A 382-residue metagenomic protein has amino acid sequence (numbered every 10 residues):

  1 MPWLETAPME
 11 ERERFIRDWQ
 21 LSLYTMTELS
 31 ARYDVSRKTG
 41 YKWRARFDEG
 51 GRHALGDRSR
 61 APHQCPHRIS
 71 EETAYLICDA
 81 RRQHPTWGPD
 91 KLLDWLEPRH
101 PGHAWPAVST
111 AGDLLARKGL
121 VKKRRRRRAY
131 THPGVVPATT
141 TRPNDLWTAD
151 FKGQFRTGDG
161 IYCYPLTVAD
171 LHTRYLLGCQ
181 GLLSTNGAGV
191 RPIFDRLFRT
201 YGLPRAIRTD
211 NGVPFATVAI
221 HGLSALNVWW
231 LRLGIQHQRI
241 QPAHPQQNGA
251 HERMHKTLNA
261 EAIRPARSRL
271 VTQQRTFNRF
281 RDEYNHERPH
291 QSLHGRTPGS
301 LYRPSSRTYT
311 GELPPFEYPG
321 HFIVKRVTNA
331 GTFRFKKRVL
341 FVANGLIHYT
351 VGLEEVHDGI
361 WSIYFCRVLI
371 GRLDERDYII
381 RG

Functional and structural regions predicted by a protein language model:
M1-R14, H63-E71: Short, Lys/Arg-enriched anionic-surface-contact patches
A7-Y24, A74-Q83: Short, amphipathic alpha-helical "recognition" segments used to contact nucleic acids or chromatin
F15, L29, G40, G51 (+15 more regions): Mobile genetic element proteins and their domesticated derivatives, centered on retroelements and DNA transposons
R52-T148, Q154, V213, S224-N227 (+1 more regions): Basic, flexible linker segments flanking DNA-binding modules in nucleic acid-interacting mobile-element proteins
S109, D113-A169, T173-Y175, L183 (+4 more regions): Mobile-element integrase/transposase regions, centering on the N-terminal DNA-binding/Zn-coordinating module
T185, L197-A219, Q241-A243, N248 (+1 more regions): Acidic/histidine-rich, metal-coordinating catalytic segments
A219, A225-T310, G352, V356-H357: Charged alpha-helix within mobile-element recombinases
R281, N285-G382: C-terminal, beta-rich DNA-binding module of retroviral/retroelements integrases
